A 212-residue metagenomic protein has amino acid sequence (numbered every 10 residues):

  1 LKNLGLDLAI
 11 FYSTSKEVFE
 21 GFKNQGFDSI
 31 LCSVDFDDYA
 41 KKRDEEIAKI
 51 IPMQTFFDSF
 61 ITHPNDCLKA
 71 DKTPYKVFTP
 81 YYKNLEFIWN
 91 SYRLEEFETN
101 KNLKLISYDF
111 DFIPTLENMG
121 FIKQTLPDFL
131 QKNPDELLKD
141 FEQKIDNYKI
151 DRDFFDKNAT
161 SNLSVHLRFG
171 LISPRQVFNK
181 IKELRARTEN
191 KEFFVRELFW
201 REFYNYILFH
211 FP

Functional and structural regions predicted by a protein language model:
L1-N90, N190: Trp/Phe/Arg-rich N-terminal binding region typifying the photolyase-homology
T73-F211: Glycine/tryptophan-enriched, flexible segments
